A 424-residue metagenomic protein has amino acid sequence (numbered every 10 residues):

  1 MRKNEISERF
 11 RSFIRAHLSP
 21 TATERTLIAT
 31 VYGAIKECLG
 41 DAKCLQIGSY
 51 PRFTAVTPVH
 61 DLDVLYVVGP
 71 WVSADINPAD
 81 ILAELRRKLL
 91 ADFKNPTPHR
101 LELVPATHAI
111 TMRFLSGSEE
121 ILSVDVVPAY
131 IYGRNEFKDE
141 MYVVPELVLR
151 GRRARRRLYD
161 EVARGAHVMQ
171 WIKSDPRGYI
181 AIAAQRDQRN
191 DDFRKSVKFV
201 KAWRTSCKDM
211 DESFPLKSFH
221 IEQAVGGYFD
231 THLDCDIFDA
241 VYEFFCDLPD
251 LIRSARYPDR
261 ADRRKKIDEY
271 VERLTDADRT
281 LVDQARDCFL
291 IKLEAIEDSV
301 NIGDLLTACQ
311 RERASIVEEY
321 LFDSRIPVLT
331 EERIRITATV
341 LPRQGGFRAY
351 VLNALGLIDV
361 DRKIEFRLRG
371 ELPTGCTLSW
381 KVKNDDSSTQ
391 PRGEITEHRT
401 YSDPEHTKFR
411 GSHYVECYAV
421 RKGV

Functional and structural regions predicted by a protein language model:
M1-E5, R253-V424: Terminal (often C-terminal) interaction modules
M1-I6, E119-K198: Extended, alpha-helix-rich binding/interface surfaces that flank or overlap catalytic cores and mediate recognition
M1-V59, Y66, P70-I81: N-terminal regions immediately upstream of nucleotidyltransferase
C38, A79-F137: Conserved catalytic core of two-metal-ion nucleotidyltransferases
P58-L62, E120-L122: A short, glycine/Asx- and small/polar-enriched loop/turn that sits immediately N-terminal to a beta-strand
H60-V68, W171-I182, E222: Glycine-rich, often proline-containing surface loops adjacent to acidic residues and nearby aromatics that form
D187-N301, A349-L352: Conserved nucleotidyltransferase catalytic core and NTase-mimicking acidic/glycine-rich helix/loop elements in nucleic
